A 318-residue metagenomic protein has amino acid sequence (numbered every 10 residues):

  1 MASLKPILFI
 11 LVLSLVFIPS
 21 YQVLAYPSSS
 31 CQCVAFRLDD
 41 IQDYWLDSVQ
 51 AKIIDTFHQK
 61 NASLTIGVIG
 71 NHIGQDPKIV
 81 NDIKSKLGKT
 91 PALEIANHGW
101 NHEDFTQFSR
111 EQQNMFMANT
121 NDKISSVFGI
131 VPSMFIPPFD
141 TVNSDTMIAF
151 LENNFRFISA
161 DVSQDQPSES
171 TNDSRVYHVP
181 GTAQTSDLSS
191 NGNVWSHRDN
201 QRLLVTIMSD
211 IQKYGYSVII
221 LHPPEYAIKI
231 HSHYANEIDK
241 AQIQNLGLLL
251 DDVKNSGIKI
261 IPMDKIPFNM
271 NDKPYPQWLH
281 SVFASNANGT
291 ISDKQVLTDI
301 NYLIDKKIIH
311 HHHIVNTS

Functional and structural regions predicted by a protein language model:
M1-P27, G289, S318: Secretory targeting signatures
L24-A92, N121-K123, K259, V296 (+2 more regions): Active-site beta->alpha N-cap acidic-glycine motif
A25-S30, G74, F157-S163, L221-P274 (+2 more regions): C-terminal domain-boundary segment and adjacent tail
V34, L38-Q42, D47-V49, K60 (+1 more regions): Catalytic grooves of carbohydrate-active enzymes
D43-S48, Q107-M115, D140-S144, R198-Q201 (+3 more regions): Soluble non-cytosolic domains of exported or imported proteins
V49-I53, I79-K86, F116, T120-I124 (+5 more regions): A general structural detector for well-ordered alpha-helical segments in enzyme core domains, enriched
S63-I148, E152, R156, S163-E169 (+4 more regions): Metal-dependent polysaccharide deacetylase catalytic core of the NodB/CE4 family, i.e., the active-site-bearing domain
F268-S318: Acidic, Ser/Pro/Thr-rich low-complexity regulatory regions and the short amphipathic helical interaction modules they
